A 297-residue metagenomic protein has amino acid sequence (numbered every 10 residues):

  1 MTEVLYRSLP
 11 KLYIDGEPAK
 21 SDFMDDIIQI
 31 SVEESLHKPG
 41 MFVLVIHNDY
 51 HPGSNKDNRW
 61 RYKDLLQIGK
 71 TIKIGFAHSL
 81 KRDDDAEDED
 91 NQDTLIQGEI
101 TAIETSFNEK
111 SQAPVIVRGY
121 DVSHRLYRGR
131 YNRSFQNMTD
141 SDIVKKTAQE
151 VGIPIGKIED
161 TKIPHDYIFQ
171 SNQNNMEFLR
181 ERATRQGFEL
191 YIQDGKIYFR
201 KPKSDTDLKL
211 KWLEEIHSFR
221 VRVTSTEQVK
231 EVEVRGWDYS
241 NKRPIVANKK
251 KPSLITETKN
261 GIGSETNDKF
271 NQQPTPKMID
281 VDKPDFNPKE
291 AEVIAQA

Functional and structural regions predicted by a protein language model:
M1-V117: Assembly/oligomerization scaffold segments
M1-Y13, P18-A19, Q228-K249: N-terminal disorder-to-order initiation segments that are Gly/Lys/Arg-biased and fold into the first beta/loop/alpha
L5-Y6, V43-V45, I68, G119 (+2 more regions): Amphipathic, non-transmembrane alpha-helical segments in extracytoplasmic/periplasmic proteins
M24-Y50, A148-E150, F270-A297: Short beta-strand/loop turn elements enriched in aromatics
I74-F76, R82-D83, G98-E99, E104-T105 (+9 more regions): Ser/Thr/Pro/Gly-biased, low-complexity, turn-/loop-rich segments that often occur immediately after N-terminal
F107, P114-S123, E159-T226: Short beta-strand-centered interaction patches in the first periplasmic/extracellular domains of large envelope
R130-S134, D160-I168, G236: Conserved "landmark" site that anchors the functional core of diverse proteins
K230-A297: Charged, gly/pro-rich, cysteine-poor intrinsically disordered low-complexity regions
